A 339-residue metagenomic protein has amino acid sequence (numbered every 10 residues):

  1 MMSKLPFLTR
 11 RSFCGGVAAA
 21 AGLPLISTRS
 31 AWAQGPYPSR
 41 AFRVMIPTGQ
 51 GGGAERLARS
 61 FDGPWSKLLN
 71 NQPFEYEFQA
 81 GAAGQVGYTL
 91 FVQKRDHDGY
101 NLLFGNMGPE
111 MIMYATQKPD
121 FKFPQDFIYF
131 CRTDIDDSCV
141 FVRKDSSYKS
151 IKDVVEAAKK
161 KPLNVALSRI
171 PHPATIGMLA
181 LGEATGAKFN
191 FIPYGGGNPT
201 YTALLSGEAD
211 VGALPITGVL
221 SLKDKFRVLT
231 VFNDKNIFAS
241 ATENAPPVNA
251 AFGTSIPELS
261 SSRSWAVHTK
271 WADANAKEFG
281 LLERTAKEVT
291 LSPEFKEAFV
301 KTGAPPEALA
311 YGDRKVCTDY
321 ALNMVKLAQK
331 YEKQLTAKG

Functional and structural regions predicted by a protein language model:
M1-L8, A19-G22: N-terminal secretory signal peptides
K4-C14, T28-S30: Twin-arginine (Tat) signal peptide motif
S30-V44, Q72, R95-Y100, V155-L163 (+1 more regions): Immediate post-signal peptide segment of exported/extracytoplasmic ligand-binding proteins
W32-Q125, I170, A174, A187-D210 (+3 more regions): N-terminal (or domain-start) structured segment
S39-R40, K277-G339: An extracytoplasmic/periplasmic, membrane-proximal ligand-sensing/linker region
Q93-Y100, Y114-P199, S264-E297: Hinge/capping helix and adjacent helix->loop/strand transition within the periplasmic-binding protein
G218-L291, K338: C-terminal lobe and pocket-closing loops of periplasmic/extracytoplasmic Venus-flytrap solute-binding proteins
